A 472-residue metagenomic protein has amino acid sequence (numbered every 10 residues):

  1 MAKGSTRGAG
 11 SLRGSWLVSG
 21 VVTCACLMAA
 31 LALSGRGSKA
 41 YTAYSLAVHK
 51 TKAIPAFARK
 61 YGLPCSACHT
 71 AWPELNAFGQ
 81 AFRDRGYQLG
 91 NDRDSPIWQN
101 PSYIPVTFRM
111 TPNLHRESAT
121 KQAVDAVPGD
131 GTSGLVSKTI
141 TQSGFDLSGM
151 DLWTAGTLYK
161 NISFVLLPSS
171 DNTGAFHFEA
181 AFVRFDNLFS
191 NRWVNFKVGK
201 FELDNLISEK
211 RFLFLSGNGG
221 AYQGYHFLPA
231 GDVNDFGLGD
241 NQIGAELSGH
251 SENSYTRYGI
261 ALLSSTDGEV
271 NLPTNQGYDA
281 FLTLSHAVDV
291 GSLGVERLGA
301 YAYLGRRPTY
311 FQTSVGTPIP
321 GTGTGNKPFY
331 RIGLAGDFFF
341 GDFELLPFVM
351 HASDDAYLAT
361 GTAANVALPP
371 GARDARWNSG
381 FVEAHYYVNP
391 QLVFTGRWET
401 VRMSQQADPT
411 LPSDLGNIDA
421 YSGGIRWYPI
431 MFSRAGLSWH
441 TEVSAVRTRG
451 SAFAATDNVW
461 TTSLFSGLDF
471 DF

Functional and structural regions predicted by a protein language model:
A2-T51, E74-P112, H250-E252, L262 (+5 more regions): Post-cleavage N-terminal segment of exported redox proteins
H49, G174-F178, G239, Q276 (+3 more regions): Short, glycine/acidic-rich beta->alpha junctions
K52-P64: Local sequence-structure signature of Cys/Sec-based thiol-disulfide redox active-site neighborhoods
G62-W72: The canonical Cys-X-X-Cys-His
N76-A77, F108-V127, S137-G268, T274-S292 (+3 more regions): Outer membrane beta-barrel
S95-P96, D232-V233, I319-G323: Short, P/G- and charge-enriched loop/turn segments at secondary-structure junctions
A181-F185, F189, S292-F472: Outer-membrane beta-barrel pore domains
